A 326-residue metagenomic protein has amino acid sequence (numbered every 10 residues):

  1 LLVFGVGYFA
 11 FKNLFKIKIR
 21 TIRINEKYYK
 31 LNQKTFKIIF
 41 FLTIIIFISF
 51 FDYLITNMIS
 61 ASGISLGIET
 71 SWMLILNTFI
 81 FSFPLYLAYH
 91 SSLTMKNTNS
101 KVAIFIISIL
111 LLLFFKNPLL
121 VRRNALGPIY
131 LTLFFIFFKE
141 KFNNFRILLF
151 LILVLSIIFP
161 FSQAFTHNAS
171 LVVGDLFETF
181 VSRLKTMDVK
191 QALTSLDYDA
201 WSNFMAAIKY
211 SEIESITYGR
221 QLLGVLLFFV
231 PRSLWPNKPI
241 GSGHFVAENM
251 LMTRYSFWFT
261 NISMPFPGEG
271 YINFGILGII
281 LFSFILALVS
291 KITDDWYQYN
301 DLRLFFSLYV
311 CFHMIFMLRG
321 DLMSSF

Functional and structural regions predicted by a protein language model:
L1-L111, L302-F326: Membrane-anchoring hydrophobic segments
V3-A10, P84-S91, F134-F135, K139 (+2 more regions): Transmembrane alpha-helical segments
G67-F79, F114-N124, N273-L277: Membrane-entry segments of alpha-helical transmembrane domains in multi-pass membrane proteins
N77-Y86, R123-I136, F282: Hydrophobic core segments of transmembrane alpha-helices in multi-pass, intramembrane catalytic enzymes
H90, P118, F259-F326: Hydrophobic alpha-helical segments
N99-L119, R123-T186: Hydrophobic alpha-helical segments of polytopic membrane proteins
I147-G241: Aromatic-rich transmembrane-lumenal/periplasmic boundary elements in polytopic membrane proteins
M205-R232, E248-G278: Individual transmembrane alpha-helix segments
